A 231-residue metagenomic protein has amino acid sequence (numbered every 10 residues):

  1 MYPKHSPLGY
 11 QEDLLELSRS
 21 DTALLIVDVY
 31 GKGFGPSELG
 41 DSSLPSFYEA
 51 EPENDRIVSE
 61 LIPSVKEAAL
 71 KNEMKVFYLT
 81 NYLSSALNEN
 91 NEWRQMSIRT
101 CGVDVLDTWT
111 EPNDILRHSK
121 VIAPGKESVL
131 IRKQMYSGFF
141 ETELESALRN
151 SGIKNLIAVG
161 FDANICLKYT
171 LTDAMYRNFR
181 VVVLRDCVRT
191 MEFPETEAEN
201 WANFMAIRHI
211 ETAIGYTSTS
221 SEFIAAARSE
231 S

Functional and structural regions predicted by a protein language model:
M1-A23, K32-D41, S64-N72, S84 (+1 more regions): Active-site-adjacent betaalpha module
V29: Residues immediately flanking
S46-E60, G102-T110: A short acidic, glycine-rich active-site loop that binds or catalyzes chemistry on phosphate/adenosine moieties
E53-L87: Von Willebrand factor
Y78, E89-N91, M96: Glycine- and acidic-residue-enriched helix-capping/beta->alpha junction motif
